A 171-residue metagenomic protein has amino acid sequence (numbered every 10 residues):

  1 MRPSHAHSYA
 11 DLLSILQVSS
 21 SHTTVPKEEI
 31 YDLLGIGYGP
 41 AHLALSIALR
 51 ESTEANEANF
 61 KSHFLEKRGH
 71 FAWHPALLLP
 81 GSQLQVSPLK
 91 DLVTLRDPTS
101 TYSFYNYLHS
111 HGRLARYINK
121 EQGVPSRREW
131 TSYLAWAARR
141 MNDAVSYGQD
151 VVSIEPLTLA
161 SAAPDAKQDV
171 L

Functional and structural regions predicted by a protein language model:
S8-Y31, E54: A short, basic/flexible loop-to-alpha-helix module at the beginning of a structural domain
Y9-V18, K61, L65-T131: Glycine-rich active-site loop/strand segments that organize a redox cofactor
P26-H63: N-terminal Rossmann-like FAD-binding beta1-loop-alpha1 element of flavoenzymes
P40-A41, G69-F71, V152: Short, solvent-exposed loop/turn segments at secondary-structure junctions
E66-F71, L134, N142, L159: Rossmann-like flavin
R128-V145, V151: Helical element adjacent to the flavin cofactor pocket in flavoenzyme catalytic cores
Y147-V170: A conserved short coil-to-beta-strand element within the FAD-binding core of flavoproteins
